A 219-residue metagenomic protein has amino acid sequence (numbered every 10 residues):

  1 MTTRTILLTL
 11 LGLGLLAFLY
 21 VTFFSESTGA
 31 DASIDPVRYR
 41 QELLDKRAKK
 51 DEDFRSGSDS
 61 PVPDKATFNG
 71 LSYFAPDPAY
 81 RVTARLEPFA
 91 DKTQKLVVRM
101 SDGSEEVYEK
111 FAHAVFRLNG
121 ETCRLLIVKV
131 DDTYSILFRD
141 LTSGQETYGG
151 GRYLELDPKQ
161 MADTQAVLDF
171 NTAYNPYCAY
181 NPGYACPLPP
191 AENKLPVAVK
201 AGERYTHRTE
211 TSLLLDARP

Functional and structural regions predicted by a protein language model:
T5-T22: Hydrophobic membrane-insertion alpha-helices, especially the h-region of bacterial N-terminal signal peptides
F24-Q41: Ser/Thr/Pro/Gly-rich low-complexity linker/stalk segments immediately outside membranes or between
K46, F54-L96: Extracytoplasmic/periplasmic/luminal assembly and interaction segments in envelope/secretory/respiratory proteins
T67-L71, K95-R99, G103-K110, L126 (+2 more regions): Extracellular/lumen-exposed scaffold segments
P88-Y153: Mid-length scaffold segments of soluble, non-membrane domains
D140-Y174: Acidic, glycine-rich flexible loop segments
Y184-P219: C-terminal partner/receptor-binding element of secreted or periplasmic proteins
